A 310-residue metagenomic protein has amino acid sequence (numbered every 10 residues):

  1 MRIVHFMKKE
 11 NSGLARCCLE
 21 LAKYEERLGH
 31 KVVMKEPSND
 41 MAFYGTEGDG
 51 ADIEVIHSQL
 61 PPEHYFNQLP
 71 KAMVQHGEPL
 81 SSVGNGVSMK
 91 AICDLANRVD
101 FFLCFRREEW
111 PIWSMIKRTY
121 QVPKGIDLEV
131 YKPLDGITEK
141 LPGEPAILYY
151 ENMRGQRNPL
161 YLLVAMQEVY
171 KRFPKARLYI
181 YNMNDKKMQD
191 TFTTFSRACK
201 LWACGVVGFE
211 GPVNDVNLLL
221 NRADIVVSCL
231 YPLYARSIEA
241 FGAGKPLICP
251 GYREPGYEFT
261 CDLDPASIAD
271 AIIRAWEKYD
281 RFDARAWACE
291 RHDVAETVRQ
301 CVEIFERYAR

Functional and structural regions predicted by a protein language model:
G13, D262-L263, W276-R310: A charged, aromatic-enriched C-terminal amphipathic alpha-helix characteristic of glycosyltransferases across folds
E36-S38, R177-T193: Glycosyltransferase donor-sugar binding loop
V83-G84, G125-K140: Acidic anion/phosphate-binding donor-loop and adjacent secondary structure in glycosyltransferase catalytic cores
C93-Q121, I126-V130: A short, active-site helix/loop in glycosyltransferases that binds the activated sugar's phosphate group
E139-R157, L163-M166, Y179: Conserved donor-binding/catalytic core segment of Leloir-type glycosyltransferases
F192-G211: Nucleotide-activated donor-binding/catalytic signature segment of Leloir-type glycosyltransferases, i.e., the conserved
N221-P232, K245-P246: Acidic donor-binding loop of glycosyltransferase active sites
G251-R274: Change "using UDP/GDP/dTDP sugars" to "using nucleotide sugars
